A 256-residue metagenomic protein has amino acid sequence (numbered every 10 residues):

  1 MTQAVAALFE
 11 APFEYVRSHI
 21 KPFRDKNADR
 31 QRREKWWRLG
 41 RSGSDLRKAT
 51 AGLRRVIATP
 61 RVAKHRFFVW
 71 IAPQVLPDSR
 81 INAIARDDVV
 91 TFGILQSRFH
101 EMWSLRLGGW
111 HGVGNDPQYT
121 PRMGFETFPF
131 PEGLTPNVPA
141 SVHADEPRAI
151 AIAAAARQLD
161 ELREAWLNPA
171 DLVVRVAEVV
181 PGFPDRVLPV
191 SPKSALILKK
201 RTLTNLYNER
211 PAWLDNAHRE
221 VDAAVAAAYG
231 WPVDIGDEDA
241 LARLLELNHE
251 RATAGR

Functional and structural regions predicted by a protein language model:
M1-R256: S-adenosyl-L-methionine
